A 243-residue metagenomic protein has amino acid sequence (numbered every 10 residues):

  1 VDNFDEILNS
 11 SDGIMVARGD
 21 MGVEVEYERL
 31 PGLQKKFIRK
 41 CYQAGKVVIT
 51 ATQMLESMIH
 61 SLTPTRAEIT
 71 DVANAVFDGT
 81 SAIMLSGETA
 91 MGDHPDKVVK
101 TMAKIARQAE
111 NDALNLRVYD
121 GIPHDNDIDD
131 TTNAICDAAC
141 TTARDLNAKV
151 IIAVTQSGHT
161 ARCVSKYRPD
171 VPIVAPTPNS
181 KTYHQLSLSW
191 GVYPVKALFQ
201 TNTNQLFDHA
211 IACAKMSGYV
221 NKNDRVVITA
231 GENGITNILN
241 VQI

Functional and structural regions predicted by a protein language model:
V1-T52, M58-I69: Conserved alpha/beta-domain cores
I7, A17, Q53, A75 (+3 more regions): Conserved, mostly hydrophobic/aromatic
N9-I14, G79-S81, R168-P172, G191-V192: Glycine-enriched alpha-helix->loop->beta-strand junction motifs that scaffold or abut catalytic
I14-V23, V72-P95: Glycine-rich phosphate-binding active-site loops on the catalytic face of alpha/beta enzymes
Q43, T101-A139: Long, charged amphipathic helices and adjacent flexible linkers at domain junctions
T89-D112, N237-Q242: C-terminal helical cap(s) of enzyme catalytic domains, especially alpha/beta-barrels
T160-R162, R168-Q205: Nucleotide-binding motor/catalytic cores of P-loop/tubulin-like NTPases across gene-expression machines
S217, N221-T229, N233-Q242: C-terminal binding/interaction regions
